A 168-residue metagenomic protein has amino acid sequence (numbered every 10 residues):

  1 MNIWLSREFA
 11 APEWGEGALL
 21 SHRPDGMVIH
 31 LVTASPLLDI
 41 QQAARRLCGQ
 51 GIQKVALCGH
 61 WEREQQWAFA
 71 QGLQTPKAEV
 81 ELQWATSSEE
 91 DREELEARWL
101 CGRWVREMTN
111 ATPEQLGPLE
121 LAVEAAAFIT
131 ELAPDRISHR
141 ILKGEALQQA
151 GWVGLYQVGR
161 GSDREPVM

Functional and structural regions predicted by a protein language model:
M1-M168: N-terminal hydrophobic/helix-forming segments and targeting peptides
